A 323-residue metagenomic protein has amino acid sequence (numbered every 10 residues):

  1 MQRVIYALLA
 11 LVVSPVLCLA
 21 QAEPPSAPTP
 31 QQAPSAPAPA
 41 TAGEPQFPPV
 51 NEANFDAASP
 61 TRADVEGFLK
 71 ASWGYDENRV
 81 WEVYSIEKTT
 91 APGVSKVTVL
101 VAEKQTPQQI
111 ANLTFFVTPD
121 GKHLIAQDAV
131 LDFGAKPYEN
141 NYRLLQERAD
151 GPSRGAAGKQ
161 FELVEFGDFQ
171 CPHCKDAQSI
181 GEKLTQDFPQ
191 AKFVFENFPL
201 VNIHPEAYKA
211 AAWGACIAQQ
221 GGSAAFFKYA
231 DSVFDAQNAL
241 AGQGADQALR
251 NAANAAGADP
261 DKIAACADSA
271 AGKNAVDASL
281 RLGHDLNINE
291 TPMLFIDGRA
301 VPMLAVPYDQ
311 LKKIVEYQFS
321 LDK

Functional and structural regions predicted by a protein language model:
M1-V4: Positively charged n-region of N-terminal signal peptides that target proteins for export
Y6-V16: Bacterial N-terminal signal peptides
A22-A40, N54-A58, E66-A126, R250-K323: C-terminal cap of thioredoxin/glutaredoxin-like
A42-A53, A210-A211: Acidic/histidine-rich, surface-exposed loop or edge segments in extracytoplasmic proteins
T118-P152: A short, surface-exposed interaction/processing loop segment used at functional sites
L144-F161, T185: A short beta-strand-turn-helix
E162-N254, H284-N289, I314-K323: Structural alpha/beta surface segment adjacent to cysteine/selenocysteine redox centers across thiol/disulfide enzymes
